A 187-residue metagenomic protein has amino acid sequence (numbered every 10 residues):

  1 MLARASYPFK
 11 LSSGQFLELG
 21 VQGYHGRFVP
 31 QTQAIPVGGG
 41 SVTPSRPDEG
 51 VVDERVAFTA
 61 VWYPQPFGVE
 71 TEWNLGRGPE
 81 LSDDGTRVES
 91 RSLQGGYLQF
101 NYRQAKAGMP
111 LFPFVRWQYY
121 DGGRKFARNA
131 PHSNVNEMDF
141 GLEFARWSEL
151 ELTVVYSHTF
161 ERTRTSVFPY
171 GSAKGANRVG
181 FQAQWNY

Functional and structural regions predicted by a protein language model:
M1-Q22: Internal alpha/beta core interface subdomains
Q15-Y187: Outer-membrane beta-barrel pore domains
